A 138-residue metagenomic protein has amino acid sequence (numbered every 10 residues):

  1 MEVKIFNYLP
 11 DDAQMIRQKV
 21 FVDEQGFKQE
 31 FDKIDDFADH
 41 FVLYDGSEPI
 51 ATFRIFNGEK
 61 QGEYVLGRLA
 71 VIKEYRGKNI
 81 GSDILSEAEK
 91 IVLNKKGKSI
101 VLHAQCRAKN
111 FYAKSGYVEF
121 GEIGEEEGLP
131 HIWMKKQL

Functional and structural regions predicted by a protein language model:
M1-A13: A short beta-loop-alpha structural element at the N-terminal edge of CoA-dependent acyl/N-acetyltransferase catalytic
M15-K28: Helix-loop element at the rim of GNAT/NAT acetyltransferase active sites that forms part of the acceptor-substrate
R17, Y112, Y117: Conserved active-site tyrosine of GNAT-family acetyltransferases
D36-F37, K60, E126-P130: Short acidic/glycine-enriched loop/turn segments that link adjacent beta-strands
V42, E48-N57, E63-A70: Conserved beta-strand in the GNAT
V71, G77-K90: Conserved acetyl-CoA-binding loop-helix of GNAT-fold acetyltransferases
L85, I91-Q105: Conserved GNAT acetyl-CoA-binding A-motif
H103, V118-W133: Conserved catalytic-core motifs of GNAT/GCN5-like acyltransferases
